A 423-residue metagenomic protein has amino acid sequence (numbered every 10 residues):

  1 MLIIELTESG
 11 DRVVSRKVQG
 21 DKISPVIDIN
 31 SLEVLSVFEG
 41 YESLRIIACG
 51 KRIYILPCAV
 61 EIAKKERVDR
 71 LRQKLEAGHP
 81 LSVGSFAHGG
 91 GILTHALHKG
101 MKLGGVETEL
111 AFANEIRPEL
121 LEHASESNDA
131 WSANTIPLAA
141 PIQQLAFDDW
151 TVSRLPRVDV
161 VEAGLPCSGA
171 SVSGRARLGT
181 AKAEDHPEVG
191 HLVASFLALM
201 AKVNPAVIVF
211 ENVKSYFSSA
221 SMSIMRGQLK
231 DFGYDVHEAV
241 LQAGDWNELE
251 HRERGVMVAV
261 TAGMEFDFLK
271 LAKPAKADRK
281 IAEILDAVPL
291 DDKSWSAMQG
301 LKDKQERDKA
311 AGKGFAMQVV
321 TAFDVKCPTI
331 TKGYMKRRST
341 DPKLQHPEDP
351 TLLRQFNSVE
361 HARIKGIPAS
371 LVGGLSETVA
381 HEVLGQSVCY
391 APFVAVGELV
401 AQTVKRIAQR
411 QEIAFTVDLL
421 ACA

Functional and structural regions predicted by a protein language model:
I3-R70, K304-A423: C-terminal target-recognition/interaction regions appended to catalytic cores
R72-N204, K214-F217: Core alpha/beta nucleotide-donor-binding catalytic domains of modification enzymes
A96, H123, S195, L199 (+3 more regions): Amphipathic alpha-helical segments that form well-ordered structural scaffolds and often line/cohere around active
K102, K230, E382: Short polybasic/polar patches that bind polyanions
E115, E211, E360: Acidic-residue sensor for enzyme active/binding pockets
I116, E188-L192, S221, F356 (+2 more regions): Soluble or luminal CAZymes and related metallo-dependent hydrolases
D148-V158, A170-K336: Class I S-adenosyl-L-methionine
